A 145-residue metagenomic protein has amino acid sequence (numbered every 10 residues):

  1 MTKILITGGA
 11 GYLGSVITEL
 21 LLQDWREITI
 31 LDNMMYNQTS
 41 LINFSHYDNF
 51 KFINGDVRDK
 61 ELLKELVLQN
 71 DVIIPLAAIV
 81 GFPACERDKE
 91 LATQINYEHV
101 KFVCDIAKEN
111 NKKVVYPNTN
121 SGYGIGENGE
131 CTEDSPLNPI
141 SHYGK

Functional and structural regions predicted by a protein language model:
M1-V72: N-terminal Rossmann/SDR dinucleotide-binding element
T7, L31, I73-A77, V114-N120 (+1 more regions): SDR active-site strand-loop-helix element
L22, V67, K101-C104, K108: A structural alpha-helix within SAM-dependent methyltransferase catalytic domains
N37-Q38, V80-G81, Y123-I125: Short beta->alpha connector loops of Rossmann-like oxidoreductase domains
V57-Q94, I106, N128: NAD(P)H-binding glycine-rich loop region in Rossmannoid oxidoreductase-like domains and their noncatalytic homologs
R87-E90, Q94-F102, G122-K145: Catalytic helix-loop patch of NAD(P)-dependent Rossmann-fold dehydrogenases
E109-K113: A short helix->loop->beta-strand "cap" motif at the edges of active sites that frequently abuts
